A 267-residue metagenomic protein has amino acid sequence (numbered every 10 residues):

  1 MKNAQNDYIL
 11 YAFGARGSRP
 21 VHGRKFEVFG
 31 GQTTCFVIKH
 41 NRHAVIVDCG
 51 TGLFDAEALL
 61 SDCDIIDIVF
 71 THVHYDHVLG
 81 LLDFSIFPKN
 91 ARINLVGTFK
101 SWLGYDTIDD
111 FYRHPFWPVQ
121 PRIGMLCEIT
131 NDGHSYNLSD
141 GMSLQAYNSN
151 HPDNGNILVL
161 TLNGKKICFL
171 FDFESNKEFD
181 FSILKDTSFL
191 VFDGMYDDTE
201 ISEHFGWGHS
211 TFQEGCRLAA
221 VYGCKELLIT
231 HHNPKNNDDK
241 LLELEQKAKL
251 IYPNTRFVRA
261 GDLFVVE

Functional and structural regions predicted by a protein language model:
M1-C168, N176-F179, L242-E267: Binuclear metal-dependent hydrolase catalytic cores
V47, T71, L170-F171, F192-G194 (+1 more regions): Active-site flanking residues adjacent to catalytic metal/cofactor-binding acidic residues
S175-G261: Cap/insert and terminal regions of metallo-dependent hydrolase folds
